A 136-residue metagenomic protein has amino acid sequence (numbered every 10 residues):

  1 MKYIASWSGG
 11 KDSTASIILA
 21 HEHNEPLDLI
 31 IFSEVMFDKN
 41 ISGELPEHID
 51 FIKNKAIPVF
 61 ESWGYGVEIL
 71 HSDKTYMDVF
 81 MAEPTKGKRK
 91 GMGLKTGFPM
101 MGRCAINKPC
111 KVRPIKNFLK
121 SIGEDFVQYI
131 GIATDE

Functional and structural regions predicted by a protein language model:
M1-E136: ATP-dependent adenylation/nucleotidyltransferase module used to activate substrates
